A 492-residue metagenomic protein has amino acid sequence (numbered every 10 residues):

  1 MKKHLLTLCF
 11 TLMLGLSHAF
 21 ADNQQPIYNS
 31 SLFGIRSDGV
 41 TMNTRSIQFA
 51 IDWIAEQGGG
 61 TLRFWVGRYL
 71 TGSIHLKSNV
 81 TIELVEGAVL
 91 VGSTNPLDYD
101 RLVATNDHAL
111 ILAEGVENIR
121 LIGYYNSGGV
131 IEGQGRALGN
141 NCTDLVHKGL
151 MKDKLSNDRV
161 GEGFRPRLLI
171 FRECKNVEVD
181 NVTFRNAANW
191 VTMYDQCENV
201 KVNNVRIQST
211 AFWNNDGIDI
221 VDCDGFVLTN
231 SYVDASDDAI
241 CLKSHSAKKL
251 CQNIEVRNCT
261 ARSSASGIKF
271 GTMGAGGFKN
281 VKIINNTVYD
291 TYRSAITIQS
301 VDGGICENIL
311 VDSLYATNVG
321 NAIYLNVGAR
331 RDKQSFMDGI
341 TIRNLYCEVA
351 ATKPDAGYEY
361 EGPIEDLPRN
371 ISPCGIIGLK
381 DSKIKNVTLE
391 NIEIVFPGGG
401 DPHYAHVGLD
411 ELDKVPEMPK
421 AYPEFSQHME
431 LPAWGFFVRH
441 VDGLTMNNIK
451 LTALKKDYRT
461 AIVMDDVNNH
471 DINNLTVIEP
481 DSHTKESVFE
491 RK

Functional and structural regions predicted by a protein language model:
M1-H4: Positively charged n-region of N-terminal signal peptides that target proteins for export
L6-T7, D52: Short amphipathic alpha-helical "recognition" segments used for binding
T7-S17: Bacterial N-terminal signal peptides
F20-K492: Extracellular/periplasmic carbohydrate-active domains that bind, remodel, or depolymerize complex polysaccharides
